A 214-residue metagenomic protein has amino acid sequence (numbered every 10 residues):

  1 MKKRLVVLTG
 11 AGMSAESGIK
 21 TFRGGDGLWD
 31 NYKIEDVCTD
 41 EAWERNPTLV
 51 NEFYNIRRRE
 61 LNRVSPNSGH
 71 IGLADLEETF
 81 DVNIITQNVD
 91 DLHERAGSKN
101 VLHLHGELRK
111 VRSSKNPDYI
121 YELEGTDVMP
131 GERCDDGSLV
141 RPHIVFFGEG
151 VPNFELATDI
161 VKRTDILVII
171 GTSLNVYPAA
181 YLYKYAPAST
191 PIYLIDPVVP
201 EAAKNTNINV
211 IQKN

Functional and structural regions predicted by a protein language model:
M1-N214: Conserved catalytic core of sirtuin-type NAD+-dependent deacylases
